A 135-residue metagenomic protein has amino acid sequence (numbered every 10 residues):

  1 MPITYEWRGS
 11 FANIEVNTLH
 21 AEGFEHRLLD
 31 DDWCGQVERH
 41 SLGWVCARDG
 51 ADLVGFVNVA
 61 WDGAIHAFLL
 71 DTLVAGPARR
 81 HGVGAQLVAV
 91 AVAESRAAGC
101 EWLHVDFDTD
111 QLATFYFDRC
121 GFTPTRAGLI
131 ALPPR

Functional and structural regions predicted by a protein language model:
M1-D31, C46: Short amphipathic alpha-helix that is part of the acyltransferase structural core
F11, A64, D110-Q111: Short alpha-helical
D31-G50, V54-L73: A conserved beta-strand-loop-helix scaffold within acyl/acetyltransferase catalytic domains
V74, R80-A93: Conserved acetyl-CoA-binding loop-helix of GNAT-fold acetyltransferases
V88, Q111-L112, P134-R135: Short glycine/proline-centered loop/turn elements that form peptide/ligand docking sites
S95-D108: Conserved GNAT acetyl-CoA-binding A-motif
F117-A127: Conserved acetyl-CoA-binding loop of GNAT-fold acetyltransferases
